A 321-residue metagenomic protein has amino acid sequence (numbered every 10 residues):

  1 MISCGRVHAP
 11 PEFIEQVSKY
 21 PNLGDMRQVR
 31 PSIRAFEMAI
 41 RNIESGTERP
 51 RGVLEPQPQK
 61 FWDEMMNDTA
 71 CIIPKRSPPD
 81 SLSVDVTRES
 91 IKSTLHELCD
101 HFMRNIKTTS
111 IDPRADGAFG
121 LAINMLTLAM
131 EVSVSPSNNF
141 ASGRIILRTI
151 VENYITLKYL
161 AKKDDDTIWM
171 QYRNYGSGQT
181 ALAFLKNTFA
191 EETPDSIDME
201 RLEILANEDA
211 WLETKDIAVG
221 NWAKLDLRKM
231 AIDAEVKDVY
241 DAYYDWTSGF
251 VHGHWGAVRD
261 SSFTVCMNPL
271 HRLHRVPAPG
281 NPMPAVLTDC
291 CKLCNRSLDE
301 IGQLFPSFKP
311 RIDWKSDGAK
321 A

Functional and structural regions predicted by a protein language model:
M1-K107, R173-A321: Secondary-shell segments that build the walls of catalytic and ion/ligand-binding clefts
K92-L157: Long, hydrophobic/aromatic-enriched structural stretches that serve as scaffold segments
I145-N153, W169, T264-P269: Amphipathic alpha-helical scaffolding segments
L157-L160, E300: Active-site catalytic microenvironments for nucleophilic, acid-base chemistry
A161-D165: Predominantly late transmembrane helices and immediately cytosolic-facing juxtamembrane segments
